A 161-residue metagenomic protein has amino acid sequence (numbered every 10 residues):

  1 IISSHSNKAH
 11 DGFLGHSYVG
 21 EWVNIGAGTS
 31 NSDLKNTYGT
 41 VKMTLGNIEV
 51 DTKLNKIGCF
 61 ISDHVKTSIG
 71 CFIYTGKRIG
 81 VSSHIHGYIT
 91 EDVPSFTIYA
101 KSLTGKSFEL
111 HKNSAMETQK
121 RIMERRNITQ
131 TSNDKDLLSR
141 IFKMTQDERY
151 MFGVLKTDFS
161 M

Functional and structural regions predicted by a protein language model:
I1-K156: Glycine-rich hexapeptide-repeat left-handed beta-helix
